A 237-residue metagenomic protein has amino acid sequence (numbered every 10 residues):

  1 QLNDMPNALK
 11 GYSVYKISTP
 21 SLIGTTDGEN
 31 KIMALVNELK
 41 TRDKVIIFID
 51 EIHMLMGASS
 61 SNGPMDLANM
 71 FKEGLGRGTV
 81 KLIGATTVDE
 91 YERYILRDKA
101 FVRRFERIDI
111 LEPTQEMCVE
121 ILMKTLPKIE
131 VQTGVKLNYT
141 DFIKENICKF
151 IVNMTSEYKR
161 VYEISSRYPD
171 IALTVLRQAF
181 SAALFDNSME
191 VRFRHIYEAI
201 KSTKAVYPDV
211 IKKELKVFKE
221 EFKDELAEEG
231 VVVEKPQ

Functional and structural regions predicted by a protein language model:
Q1-Q237: AAA+ P-loop NTPase nucleotide-binding core of proteostasis motors
